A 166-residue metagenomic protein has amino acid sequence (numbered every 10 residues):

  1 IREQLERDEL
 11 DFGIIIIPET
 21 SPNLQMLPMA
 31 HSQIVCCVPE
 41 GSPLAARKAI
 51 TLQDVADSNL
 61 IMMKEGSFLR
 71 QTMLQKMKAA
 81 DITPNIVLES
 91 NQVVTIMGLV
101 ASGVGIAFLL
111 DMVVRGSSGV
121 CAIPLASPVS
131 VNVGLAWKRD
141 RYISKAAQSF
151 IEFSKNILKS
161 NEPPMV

Functional and structural regions predicted by a protein language model:
I1-L10, I15-I16, G66-C121: Hydrophobic hinge/microswitch elements
R2-E3, L27, Q53, M97-G98 (+1 more regions): Alpha-helical segments flanking ligand/cofactor-binding loops in enzyme cores
S21-I34, V38-L60, K145: Flexible hinge/capping segments at coil-to-helix
S21-Q33, R47-K48, V94-D140: Beta-alpha-beta core module
C37, M62-M63, E89, A107 (+1 more regions): Active-site-adjacent beta-strand anchor residues
A45, N59-A80, I143-E152, L158-V166: Secondary-structure junction motif
